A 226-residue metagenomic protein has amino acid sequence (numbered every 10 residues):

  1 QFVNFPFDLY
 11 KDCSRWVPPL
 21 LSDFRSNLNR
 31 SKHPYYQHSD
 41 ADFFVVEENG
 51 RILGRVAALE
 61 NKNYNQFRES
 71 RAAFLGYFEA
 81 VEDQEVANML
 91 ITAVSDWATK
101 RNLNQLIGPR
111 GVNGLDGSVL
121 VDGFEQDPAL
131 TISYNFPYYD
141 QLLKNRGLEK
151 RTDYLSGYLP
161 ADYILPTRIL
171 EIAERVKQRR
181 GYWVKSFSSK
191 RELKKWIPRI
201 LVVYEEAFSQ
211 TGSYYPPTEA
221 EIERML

Functional and structural regions predicted by a protein language model:
Q1-S31, R179-R224: Short amphipathic alpha-helix that is part of the acyltransferase structural core
N27, V121-F124, P166-R168: Short low-complexity, flexible loop/linker segments enriched in glycine and/or proline with clustered acidic
N29-E48: A short helix-loop-beta-strand connector motif used in the catalytic cores of GNAT acetyltransferases and, in some
K32, E60-N63: Alpha-helical subdomain
A41, A72, T152-Y154: Extracellular structured ligand-interaction cores
V45, R51-E60: Conserved beta-strand in the GNAT
Q66-E149: Acyl-donor binding region in acyl/amide transferases
S133-S213: Acyltransferase donor/substrate-recognition loop-hinge adjacent to the catalytic core
